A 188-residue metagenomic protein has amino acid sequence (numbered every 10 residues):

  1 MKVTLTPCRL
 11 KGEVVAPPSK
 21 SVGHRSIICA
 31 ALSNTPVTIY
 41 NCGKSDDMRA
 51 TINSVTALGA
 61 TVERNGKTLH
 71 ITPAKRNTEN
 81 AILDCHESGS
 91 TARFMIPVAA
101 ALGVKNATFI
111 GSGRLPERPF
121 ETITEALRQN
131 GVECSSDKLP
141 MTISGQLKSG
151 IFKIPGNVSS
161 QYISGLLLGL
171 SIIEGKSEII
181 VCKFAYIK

Functional and structural regions predicted by a protein language model:
M1-K188: Structural preference for solvent-exposed beta-strand-turn elements and adjacent flexible terminal/loop segments within
